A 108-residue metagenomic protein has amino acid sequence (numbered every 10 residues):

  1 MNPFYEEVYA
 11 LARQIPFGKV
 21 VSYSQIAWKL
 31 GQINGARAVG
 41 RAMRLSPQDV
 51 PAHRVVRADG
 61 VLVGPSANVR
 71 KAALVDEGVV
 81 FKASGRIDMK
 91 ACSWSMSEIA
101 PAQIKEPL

Functional and structural regions predicted by a protein language model:
M1-L108: Nucleic acid-binding interface residues in structured DNA/RNA-binding domains, emphasizing the DNA-engaging scaffolds
